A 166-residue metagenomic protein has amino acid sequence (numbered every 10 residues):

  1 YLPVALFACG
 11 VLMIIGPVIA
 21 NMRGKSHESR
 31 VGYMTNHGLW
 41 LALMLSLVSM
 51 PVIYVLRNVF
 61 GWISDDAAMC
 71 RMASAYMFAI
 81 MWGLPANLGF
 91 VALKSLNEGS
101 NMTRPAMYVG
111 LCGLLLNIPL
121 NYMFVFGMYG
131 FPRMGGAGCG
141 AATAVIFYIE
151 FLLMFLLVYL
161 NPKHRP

Functional and structural regions predicted by a protein language model:
Y1-M50, Y54, F90-A106: Small-residue-rich hydrophobic transmembrane alpha-helices
V4, V52, A67-L93: Alpha-helical transmembrane segments of multi-pass membrane proteins
I19, R23, V31, V59-F60 (+8 more regions): Hydrophobic/aromatic residues within transmembrane alpha-helices of membrane transport systems, especially the TMDs
H27-N36, R57-A79: Membrane-interface helix-capping segments at transmembrane helix termini in multi-pass transporters
A42, M77-I80, L84, G110-L111 (+1 more regions): Residue-level recognition of transmembrane alpha-helices in multi-pass small-molecule transporters/permeases
L47-N58, W62-I63, A79, I118 (+2 more regions): Membrane-embedded alpha-helical segments of multi-pass transporters/permeases
R104, L114-F151: Membrane-interface helix-loop junctions in multi-pass transport and translocation proteins
A144-P166: C-terminal transmembrane helix end/exit motif
